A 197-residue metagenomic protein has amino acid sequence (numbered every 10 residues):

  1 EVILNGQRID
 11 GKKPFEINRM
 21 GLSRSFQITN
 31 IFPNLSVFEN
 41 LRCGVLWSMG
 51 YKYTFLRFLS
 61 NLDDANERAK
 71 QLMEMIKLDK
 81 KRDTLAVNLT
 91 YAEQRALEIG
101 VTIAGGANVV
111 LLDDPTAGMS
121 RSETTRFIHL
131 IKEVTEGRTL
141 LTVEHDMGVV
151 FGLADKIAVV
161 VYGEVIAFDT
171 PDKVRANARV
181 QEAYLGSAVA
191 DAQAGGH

Functional and structural regions predicted by a protein language model:
E1-H197: Glycine-rich phosphate-binding loops of nucleotide-dependent enzymes
